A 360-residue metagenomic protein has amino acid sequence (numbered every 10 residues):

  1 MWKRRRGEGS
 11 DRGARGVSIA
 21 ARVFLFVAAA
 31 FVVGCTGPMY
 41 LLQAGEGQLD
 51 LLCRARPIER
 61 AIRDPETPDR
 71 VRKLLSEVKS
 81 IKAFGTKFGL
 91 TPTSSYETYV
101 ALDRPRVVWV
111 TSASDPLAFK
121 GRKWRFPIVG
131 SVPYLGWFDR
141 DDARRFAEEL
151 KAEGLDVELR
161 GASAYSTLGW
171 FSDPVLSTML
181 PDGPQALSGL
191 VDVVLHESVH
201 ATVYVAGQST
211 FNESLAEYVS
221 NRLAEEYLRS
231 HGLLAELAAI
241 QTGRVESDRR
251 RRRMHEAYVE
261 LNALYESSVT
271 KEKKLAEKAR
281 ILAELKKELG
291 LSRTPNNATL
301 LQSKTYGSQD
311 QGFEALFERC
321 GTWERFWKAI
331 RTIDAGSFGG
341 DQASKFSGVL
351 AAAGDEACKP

Functional and structural regions predicted by a protein language model:
R5, D11-F24: Bacterial N-terminal signal peptides that target proteins for export
R22-G34: Bacterial N-terminal signal peptides
G34-R56: Bacterial Sec signal peptide processing site at the extreme N-terminus
L52, P65-K79, W137-D141, P184-V193 (+7 more regions): Soluble non-cytosolic domains of exported or imported proteins
L52-E66, W124-V132: Acidic/histidine-rich, surface-exposed loop or edge segments in extracytoplasmic proteins
R63-T67, K79-L90, V199-V203, S220-G232 (+5 more regions): Sec-exported extracytoplasmic/periplasmic mature domains
S80-S247: Acidic/His-rich structured neighborhood in mature extracellular/periplasmic domains
R251-P360: Pan-zinc metallopeptidase signature
